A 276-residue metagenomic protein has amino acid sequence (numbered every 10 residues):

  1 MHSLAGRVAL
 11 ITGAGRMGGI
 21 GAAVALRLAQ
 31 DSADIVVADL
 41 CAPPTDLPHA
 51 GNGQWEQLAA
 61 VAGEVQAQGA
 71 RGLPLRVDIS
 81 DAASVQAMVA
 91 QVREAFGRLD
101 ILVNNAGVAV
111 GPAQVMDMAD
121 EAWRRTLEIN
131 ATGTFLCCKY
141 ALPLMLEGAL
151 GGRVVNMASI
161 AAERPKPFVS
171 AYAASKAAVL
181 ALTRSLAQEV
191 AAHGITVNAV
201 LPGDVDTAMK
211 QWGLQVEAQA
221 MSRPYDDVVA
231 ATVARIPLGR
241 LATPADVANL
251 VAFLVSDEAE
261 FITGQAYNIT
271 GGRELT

Functional and structural regions predicted by a protein language model:
H2-V37, A42: Canonical Rossmann dinucleotide-binding motif of NAD(H)/NADP(H)-dependent dehydrogenases/reductases, specifically
W55-E56, R76-V89, D120, D246: The beta1-alpha1 cofactor-binding region of Rossmann-like NAD(H)/NADP(H)-dependent oxidoreductases
A109-P112, R164, L238-R240, V251-A252 (+1 more regions): Short C-terminal tail/terminal secondary-structure segment of NAD(P)H-dependent dehydrogenase/reductase domains
A113-V115, A122-R124, T232: Substrate-binding pocket helix/loop in short-chain dehydrogenase/reductase
C138, S175, T183: Active-site helix of classical SDR
S159: Residue(s) in the substrate-gating loop at a strand-loop-helix junction that position the organic substrate next
A191, T196, I262-G264: Short, small/polar-rich loop/turn modules that mediate ligand/substrate recognition or access, typified
